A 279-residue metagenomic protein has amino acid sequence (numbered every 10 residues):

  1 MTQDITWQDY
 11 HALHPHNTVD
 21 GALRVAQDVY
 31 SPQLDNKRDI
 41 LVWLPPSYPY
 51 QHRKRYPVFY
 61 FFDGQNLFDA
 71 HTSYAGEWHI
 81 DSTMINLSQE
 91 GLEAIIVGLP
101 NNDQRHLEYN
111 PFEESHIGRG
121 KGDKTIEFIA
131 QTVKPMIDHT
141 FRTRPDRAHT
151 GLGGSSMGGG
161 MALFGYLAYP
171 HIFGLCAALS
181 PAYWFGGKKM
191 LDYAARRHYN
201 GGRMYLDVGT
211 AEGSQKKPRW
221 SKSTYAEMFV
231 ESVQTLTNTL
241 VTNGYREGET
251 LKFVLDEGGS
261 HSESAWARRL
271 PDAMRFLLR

Functional and structural regions predicted by a protein language model:
M1-R279: Non-catalytic cap/lid and distal C-terminal segments of serine-dependent acyl enzymes
